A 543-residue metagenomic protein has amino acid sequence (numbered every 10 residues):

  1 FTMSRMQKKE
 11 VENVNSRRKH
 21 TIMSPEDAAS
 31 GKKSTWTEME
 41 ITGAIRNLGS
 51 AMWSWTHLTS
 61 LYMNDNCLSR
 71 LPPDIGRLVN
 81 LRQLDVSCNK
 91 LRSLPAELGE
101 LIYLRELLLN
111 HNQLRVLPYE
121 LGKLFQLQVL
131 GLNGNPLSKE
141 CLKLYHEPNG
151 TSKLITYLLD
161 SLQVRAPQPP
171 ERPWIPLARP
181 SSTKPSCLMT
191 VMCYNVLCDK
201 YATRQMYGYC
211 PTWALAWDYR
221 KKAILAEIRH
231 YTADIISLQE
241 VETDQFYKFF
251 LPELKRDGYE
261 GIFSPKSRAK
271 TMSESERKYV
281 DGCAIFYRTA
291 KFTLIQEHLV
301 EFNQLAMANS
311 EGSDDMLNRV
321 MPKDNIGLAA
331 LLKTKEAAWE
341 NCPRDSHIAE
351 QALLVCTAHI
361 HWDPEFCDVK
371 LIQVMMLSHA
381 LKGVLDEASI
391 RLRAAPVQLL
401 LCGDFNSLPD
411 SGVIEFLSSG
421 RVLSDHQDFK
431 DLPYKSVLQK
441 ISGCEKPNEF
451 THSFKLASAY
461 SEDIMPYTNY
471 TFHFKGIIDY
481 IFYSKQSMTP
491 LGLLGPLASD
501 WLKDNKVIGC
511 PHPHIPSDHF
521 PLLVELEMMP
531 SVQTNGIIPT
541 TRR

Functional and structural regions predicted by a protein language model:
F1-D74, N80-Q83, A96, E106 (+1 more regions): The feature captures the LRR N-terminal capping module
G49-S50, L71-P73, L94-A96, V116-Y119 (+14 more regions): Intrinsically disordered, low-complexity regions enriched in proline, serine, glycine and charged residues
L132, V191-M192, L400-L401: Residue-level marker for buried hydrophobic side chains located in beta-strands that build the well-ordered beta-sheet
L137, L197, E242, H361 (+1 more regions): Catalytic metal-binding/acid-base residues of hydrolase active sites
L159-G282, V374-H379, G383-E387, K430 (+3 more regions): N-terminal, active-site-proximal structural segment of metallo-dependent hydrolase catalytic domains
R165-L188, I235-W362, F366, I441 (+4 more regions): Structured beta-strand-rich core segments of catalytic domains in phosphoester-bond hydrolases
P173-P180, K291-F292, Q304, P322 (+5 more regions): Metal-dependent phosphoester-hydrolase catalytic domains
Y194, L238-Q239, A358, C402-D404: Active-site flanking residues adjacent to catalytic metal/cofactor-binding acidic residues
